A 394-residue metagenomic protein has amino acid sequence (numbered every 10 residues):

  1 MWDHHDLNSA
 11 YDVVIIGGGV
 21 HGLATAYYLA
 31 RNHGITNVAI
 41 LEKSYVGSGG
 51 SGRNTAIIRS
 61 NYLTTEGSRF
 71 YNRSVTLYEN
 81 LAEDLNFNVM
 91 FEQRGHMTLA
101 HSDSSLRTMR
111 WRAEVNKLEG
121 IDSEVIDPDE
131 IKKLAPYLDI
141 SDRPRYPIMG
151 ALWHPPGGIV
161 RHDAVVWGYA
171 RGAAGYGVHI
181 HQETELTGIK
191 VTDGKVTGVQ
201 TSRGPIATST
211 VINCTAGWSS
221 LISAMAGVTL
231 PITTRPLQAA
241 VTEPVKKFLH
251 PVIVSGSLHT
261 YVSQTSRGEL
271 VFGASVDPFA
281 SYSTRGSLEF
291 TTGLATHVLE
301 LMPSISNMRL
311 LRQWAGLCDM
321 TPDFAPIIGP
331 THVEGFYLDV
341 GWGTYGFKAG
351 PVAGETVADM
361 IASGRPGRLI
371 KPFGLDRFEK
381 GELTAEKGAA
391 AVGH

Functional and structural regions predicted by a protein language model:
M1-V13, Y28-T36: Extreme N-terminal leader/targeting segments of oxidoreductases
G18-G19, K43: Glycine-rich Rossmann-fold phosphate-binding loop(s) that bind the pyrophosphate of adenine dinucleotide cofactors
A30-S51: Glycine-rich FAD pyrophosphate-binding loop
T55-Y137, H259, E289, H297-L299: Dinucleotide-binding Rossmann-like beta1-alpha1 core, especially the glycine-rich loop that anchors the ADP
L152-S209: Helical element adjacent to the flavin cofactor pocket in flavoenzyme catalytic cores
G204-H250: Central helical "cap/lid" subdomain
T229, P244-G335: Active-site lid/adjacent beta-loop-alpha segment flanking the redox-cofactor pocket in flavoenzymes
S257, E300-H394: C-terminal catalytic lobe of FAD-dependent flavoproteins
